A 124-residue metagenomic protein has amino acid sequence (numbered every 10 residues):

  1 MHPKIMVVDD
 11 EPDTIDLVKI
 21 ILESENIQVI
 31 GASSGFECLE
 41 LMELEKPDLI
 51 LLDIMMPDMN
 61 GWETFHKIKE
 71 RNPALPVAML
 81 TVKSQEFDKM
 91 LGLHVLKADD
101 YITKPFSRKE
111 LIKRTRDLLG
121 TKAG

Functional and structural regions predicted by a protein language model:
D16-S24: Charged docking surfaces used in two-component/phosphorelay signaling
N26-S33, L41: Short hydrophobic/Thr-rich beta-strand motif most characteristic of the beta2 strand and flanking loop of CheY-like
S33-E37, N60-E63: Acidic catalytic/metal-coordinating carboxylates
E45-L51: Active-site beta3 strand of CheY-like receiver
M56: Receiver (REC) domain active-site loop signature in two-component systems and cognate sites in sensor histidine kinases
E63, S84-D100: Alpha4 helix (beta4-alpha4-beta5 surface) of REC/receiver domains from two-component response regulators
P105-R116, A123: C-terminal output helix
